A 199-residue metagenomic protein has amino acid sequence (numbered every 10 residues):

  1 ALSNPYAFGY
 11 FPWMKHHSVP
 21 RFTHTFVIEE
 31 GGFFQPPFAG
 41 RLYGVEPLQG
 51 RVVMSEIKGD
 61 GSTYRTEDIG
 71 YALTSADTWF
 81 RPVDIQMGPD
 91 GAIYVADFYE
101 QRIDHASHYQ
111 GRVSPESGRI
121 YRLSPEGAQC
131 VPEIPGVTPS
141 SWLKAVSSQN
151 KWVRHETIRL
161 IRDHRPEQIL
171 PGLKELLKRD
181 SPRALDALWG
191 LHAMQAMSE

Functional and structural regions predicted by a protein language model:
A1-W142, W152-E156, L160-D163: Beta-propeller domains with acidic blade repeats across secreted/periplasmic ectodomains and cytosolic WD/CNH propellers
N4, R65, S124, R165 (+3 more regions): Serine/threonine-rich low-complexity intrinsically disordered regions
R21, T25, E167-L170, L188: Generic detector of solvent-exposed, compositionally biased contiguous segments
Q129-P132, K151-R165, P182-E199: Structural detector for internal amphipathic alpha-helices that build alpha-solenoid repeat scaffolds
P135-K144, P166-K178, Q195-E199: Amphipathic alpha-helical scaffolding segments comprising HEAT/armadillo-like alpha-solenoid repeats
S148: Cofactor-/ligand-binding subdomain signature composed of acidic, glycine-rich, tryptophan-containing flexible loops
